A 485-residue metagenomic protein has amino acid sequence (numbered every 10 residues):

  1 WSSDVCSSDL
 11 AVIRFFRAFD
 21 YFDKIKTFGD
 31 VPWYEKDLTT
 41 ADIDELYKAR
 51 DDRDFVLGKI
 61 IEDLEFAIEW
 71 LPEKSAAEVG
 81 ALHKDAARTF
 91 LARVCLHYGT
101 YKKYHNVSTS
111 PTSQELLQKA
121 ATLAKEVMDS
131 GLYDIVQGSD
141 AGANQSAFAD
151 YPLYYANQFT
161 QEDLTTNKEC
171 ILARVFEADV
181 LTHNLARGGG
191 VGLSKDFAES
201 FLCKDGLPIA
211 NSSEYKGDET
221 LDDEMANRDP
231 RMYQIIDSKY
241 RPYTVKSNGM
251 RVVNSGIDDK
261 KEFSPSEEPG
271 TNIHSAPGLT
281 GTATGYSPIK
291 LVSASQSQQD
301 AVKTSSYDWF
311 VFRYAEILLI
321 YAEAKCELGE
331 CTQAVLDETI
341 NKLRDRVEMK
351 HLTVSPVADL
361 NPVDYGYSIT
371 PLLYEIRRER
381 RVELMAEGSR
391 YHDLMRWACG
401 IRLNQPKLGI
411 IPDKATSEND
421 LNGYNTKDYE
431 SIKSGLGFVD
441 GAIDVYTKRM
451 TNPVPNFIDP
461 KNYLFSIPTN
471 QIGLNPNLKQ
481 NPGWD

Functional and structural regions predicted by a protein language model:
S2-G189, L207-D485: Acidic/polar-rich alpha-helix caps and helix-coil junctions
A186-K204: C-terminal/domain-terminus segments
